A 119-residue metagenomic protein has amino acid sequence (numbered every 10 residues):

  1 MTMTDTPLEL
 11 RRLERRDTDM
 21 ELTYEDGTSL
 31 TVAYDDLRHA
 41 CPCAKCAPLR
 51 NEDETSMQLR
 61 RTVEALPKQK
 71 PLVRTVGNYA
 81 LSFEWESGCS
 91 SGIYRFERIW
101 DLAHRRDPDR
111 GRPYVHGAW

Functional and structural regions predicted by a protein language model:
M1-W119: Motif-centric detector for short Cys/His coordination patterns
